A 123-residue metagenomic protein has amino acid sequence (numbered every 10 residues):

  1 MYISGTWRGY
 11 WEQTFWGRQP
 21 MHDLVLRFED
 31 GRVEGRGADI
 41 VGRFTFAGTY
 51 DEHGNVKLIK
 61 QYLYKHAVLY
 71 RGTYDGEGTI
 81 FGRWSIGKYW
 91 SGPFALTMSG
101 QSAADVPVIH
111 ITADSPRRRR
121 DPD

Functional and structural regions predicted by a protein language model:
M1-P122: Central antiparallel beta-sheet cores of small beta-barrel/beta-sandwich binding domains
